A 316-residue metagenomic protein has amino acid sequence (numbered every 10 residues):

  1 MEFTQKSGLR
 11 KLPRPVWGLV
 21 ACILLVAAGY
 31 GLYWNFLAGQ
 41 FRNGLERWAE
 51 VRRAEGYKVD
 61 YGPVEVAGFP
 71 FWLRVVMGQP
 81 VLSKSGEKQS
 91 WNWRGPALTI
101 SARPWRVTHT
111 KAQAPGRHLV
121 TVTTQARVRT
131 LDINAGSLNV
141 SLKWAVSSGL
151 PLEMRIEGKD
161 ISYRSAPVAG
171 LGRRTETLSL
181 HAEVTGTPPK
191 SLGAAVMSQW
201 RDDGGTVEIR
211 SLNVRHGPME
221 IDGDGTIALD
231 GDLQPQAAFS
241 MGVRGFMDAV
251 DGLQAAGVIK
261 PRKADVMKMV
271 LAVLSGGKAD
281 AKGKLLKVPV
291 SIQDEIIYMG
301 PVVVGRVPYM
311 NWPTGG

Functional and structural regions predicted by a protein language model:
E2-A21, G62-P63, S198-D202, T206 (+4 more regions): Extended terminal
Q5-E46: N-terminal type II signal-anchor transmembrane helix that functions as the membrane-insertion/stop-transfer segment
L32-F36, L45-V66: N-terminal mature-domain "stem" immediately C-terminal to a signal peptide or N-terminal signal-anchor/transmembrane
A54-A166, L212: N-terminal beta-strand/beta-hairpin edge segment
L73, T110, P235, I296-I297: Hydrophobic residues embedded in beta-strands of well-ordered beta-sheets
W93-G95, E220-D224, L285: Short, surface-exposed coil-to-beta transition loops
T110-V120, N134-S275: Small-residue helix/turn framework positions
